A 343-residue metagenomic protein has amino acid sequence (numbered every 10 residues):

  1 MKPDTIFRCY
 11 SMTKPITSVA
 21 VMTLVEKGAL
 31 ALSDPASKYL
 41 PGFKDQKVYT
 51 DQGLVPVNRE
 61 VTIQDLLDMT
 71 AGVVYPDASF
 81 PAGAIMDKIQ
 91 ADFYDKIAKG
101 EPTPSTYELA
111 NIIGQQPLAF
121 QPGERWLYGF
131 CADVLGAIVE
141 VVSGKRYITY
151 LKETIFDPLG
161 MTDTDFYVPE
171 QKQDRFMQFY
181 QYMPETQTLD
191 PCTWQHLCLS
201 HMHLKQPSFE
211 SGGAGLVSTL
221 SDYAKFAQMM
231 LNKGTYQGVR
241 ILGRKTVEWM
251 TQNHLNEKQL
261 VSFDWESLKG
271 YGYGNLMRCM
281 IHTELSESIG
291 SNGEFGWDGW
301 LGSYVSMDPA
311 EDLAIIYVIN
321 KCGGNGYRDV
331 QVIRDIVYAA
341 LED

Functional and structural regions predicted by a protein language model:
M1-C9, A29, D45-Q52, H201 (+4 more regions): Short, conserved catalytic-motif segment at the N-terminal edge
R8-A36, L66, A132-E140, Y223-F226 (+1 more regions): Active-site SXXK
S37-K44: Acidic helix-start/capping segments at beta-turn-to-alpha-helix junctions
K38, C322-G324: A short acidic/small-residue loop/turn micro-motif
K47-I289: Short, surface-exposed loop or secondary-structure junction motifs that flank catalytic or metal-binding residues
I289-F295: Short, hydrophobic/aromatic-rich segments at coil-to-beta transitions
G299-L301: Short, small/polar residue-rich loop motifs at catalytic or cofactor-binding pockets
V305-S306, D312-K321: Short, well-ordered beta-strand elements
